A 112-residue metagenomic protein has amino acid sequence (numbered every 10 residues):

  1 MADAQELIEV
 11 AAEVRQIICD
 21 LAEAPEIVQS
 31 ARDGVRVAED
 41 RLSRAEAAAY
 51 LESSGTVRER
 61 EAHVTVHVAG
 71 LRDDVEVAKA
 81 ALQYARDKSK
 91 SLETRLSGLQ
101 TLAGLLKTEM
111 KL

Functional and structural regions predicted by a protein language model:
M1-A2, T108-L112: Short acidic DE-rich linear segments
M1-A24: Short, charge-rich amphipathic alpha-helices with coiled-coil/heptad character
V28, R32-V35, E39, V75-L106: Long amphipathic alpha-helical coiled-coil segments
V28-R60: Extended alpha-helical coiled-coil "stalk/arm" regions that act as elongated linkers or oligomerization scaffolds
A47, V64-V66, T94, T101: A periodicity- and composition-biased signal for non-globular, repetitive helical segments
S54-A81: Short, glycine/alanine-rich amphipathic alpha-helical segment that often forms an alpha-turn-alpha hairpin
